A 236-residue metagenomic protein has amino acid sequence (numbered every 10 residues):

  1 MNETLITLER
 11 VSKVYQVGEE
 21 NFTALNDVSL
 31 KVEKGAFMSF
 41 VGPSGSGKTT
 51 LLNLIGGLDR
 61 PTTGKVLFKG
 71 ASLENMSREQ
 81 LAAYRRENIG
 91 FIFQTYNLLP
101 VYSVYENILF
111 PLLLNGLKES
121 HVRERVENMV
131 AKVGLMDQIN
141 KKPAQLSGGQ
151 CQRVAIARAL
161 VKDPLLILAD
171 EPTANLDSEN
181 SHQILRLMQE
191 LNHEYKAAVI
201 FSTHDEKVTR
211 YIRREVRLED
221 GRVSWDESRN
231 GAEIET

Functional and structural regions predicted by a protein language model:
M1-V14, W225-T236: ABC-family P-loop ATPase nucleotide-binding domain
T4-Y211, E215-L218: ABC family nucleotide-binding domain
E215-S228: H-loop (His-switch) and adjacent beta-strand-loop-beta switch element of ABC-type ATPase nucleotide-binding domains
